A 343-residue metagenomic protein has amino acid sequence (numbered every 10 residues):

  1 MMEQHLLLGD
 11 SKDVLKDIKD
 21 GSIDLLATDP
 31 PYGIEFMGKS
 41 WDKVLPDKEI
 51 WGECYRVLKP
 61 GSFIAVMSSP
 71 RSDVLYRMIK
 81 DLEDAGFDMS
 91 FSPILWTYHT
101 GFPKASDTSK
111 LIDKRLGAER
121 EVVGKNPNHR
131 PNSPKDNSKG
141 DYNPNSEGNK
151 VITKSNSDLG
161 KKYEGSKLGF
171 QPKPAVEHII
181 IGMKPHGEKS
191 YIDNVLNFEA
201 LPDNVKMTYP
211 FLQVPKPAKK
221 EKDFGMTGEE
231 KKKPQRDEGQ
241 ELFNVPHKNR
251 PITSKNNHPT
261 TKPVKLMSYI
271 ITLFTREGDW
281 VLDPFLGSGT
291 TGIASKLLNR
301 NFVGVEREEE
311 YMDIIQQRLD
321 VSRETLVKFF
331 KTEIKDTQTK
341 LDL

Functional and structural regions predicted by a protein language model:
M2-F330, D336-L343: Core catalytic lobe of class I
